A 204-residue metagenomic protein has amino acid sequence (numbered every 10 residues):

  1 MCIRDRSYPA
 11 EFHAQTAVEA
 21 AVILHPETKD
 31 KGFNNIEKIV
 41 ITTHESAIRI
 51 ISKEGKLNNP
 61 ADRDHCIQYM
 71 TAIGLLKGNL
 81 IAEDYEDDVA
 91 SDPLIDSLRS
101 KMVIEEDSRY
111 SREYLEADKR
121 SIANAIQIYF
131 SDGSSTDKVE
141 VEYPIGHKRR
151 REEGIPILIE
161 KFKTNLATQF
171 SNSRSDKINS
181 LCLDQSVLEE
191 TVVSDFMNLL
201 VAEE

Functional and structural regions predicted by a protein language model:
R4-E204: Terminal-appendage/accessory-domain detector
